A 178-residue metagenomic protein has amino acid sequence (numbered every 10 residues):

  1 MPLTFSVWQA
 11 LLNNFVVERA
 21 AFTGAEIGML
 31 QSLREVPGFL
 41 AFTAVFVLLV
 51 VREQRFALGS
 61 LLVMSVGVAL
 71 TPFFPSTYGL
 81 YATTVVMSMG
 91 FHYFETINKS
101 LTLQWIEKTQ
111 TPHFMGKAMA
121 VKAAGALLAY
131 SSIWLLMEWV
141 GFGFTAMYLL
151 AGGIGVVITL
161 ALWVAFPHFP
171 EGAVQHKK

Functional and structural regions predicted by a protein language model:
M1-G38: Helix-loop boundary and gating motifs at the non-cytosolic
E18-R19, F42-V50, L127-Y148: Transmembrane alpha-helix termini and helix-breaking/packing motifs in multi-pass membrane transporters
L49-L61: Cytoplasmic membrane-interface "Motif A"-like loop-to-helix N-cap segments of 12-TM Major Facilitator Superfamily
L62-P75: C-terminal ends and interior cores of transmembrane alpha-helices in multi-pass membrane transporters/permeases
G67, Y78-F94: Hydrophobic core of transmembrane alpha-helices in multi-pass small-molecule transporters, especially MFS/SLC-type
Y93-I106: Intracellular juxtamembrane helix-capping segments at the cytosolic ends of symmetry-related transmembrane helices
H113-S131: Glycine-rich segments within core transmembrane alpha-helices of 12-TM secondary carriers
I133, G152-G172: C-terminal membrane-cytosol helix-exit motif in multi-pass small-molecule transporters
